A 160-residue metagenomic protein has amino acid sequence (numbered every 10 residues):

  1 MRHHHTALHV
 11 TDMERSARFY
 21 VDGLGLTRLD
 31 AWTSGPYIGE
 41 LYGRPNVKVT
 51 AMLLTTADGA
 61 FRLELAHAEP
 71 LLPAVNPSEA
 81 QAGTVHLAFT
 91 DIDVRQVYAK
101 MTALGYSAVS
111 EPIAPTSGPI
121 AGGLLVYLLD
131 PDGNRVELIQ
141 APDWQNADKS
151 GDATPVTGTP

Functional and structural regions predicted by a protein language model:
M1-H4: Extreme N-terminal starter segment of soluble prokaryotic enzymes
A7, T27-I38, S110-T116, Q140-Q145: Conserved catalytic-core motifs of GNAT/GCN5-like acyltransferases
H9-A60, A153: Core segments of cupin and vicinal oxygen chelate
V10-E14, A60, H67-R135: Vicinal oxygen chelate
D22, T102, P160: Short polybasic/polar patches that bind polyanions
G43-N46, L124-Y127, V156-T157: Short low-complexity, flexible loop/linker segments enriched in glycine and/or proline with clustered acidic
A57, A66-A68, A141: Generic beta-structure capping elements
Q145-T157: A short, polar/charged loop-to-alpha-helix boundary motif
